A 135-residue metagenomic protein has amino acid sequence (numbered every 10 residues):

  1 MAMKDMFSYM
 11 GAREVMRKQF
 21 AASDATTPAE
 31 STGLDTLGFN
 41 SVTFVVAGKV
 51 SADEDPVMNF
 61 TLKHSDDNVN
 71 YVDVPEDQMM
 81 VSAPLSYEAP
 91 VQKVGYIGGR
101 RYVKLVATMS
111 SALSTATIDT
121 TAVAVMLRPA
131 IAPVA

Functional and structural regions predicted by a protein language model:
M1-M16, M109-A135: C-terminal interaction-tip segments
Q19-L37, V50-V72, L85-P90, A112-A116: Surface-exposed ligand/attachment interfaces on beta-rich extracellular proteins
L37, A47, S82, V94-I97 (+1 more regions): A structural detector for beta-sheet-dominated domains
N40-V46, I97-S114: Noncatalytic modules at the cell exterior or secretory-pathway interfaces, chiefly beta-strand-rich lectin/adhesion
V74-P84: Solvent-exposed serine/threonine-rich low-complexity stretches and specific carbohydrate-binding patches
S82-A89, P129-V134: Short, surface-exposed linear segments at secondary-structure transitions and domain or protein termini
Y87-R101: Short, surface-exposed tryptophan/glycine-enriched loops that mediate extracellular molecular recognition
